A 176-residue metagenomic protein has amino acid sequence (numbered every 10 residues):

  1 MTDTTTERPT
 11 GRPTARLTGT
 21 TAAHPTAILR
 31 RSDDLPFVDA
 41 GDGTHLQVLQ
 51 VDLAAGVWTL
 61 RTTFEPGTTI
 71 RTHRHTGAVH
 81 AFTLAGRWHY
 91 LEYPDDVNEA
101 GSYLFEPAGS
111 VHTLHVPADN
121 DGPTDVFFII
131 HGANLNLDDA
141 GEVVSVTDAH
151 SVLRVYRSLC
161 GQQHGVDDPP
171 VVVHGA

Functional and structural regions predicted by a protein language model:
M1-G56, E142-A176: A short, N-terminal "cap"/entry segment at the start of jelly-roll beta-barrel domains of the cupin/DSBH fold
G41-V48, G56-R74, P107-V111: Conserved short histidine dyad/triad with adjacent acidic residue
L53, H80, H89-V111: Short acidic-glycine-tyrosine-enriched beta hairpin
V57, V79, P123: Conserved catalytic motifs of the protein kinase core domain
T63, H75-G77, D95-Y103, E142-V144: "Short basic amphipathic alpha-helical interaction patches in structured regions
T63-E65, R74-Y90, I129-H131: Short, conserved beta-strand element in jelly-roll/cupin
I70-H73, L91-E92, H115: A generic structural signal for short coil/turn motifs at secondary-structure boundaries
D95-A100, A108-D139: Ligand-binding loop in jelly-roll beta-barrel domains
